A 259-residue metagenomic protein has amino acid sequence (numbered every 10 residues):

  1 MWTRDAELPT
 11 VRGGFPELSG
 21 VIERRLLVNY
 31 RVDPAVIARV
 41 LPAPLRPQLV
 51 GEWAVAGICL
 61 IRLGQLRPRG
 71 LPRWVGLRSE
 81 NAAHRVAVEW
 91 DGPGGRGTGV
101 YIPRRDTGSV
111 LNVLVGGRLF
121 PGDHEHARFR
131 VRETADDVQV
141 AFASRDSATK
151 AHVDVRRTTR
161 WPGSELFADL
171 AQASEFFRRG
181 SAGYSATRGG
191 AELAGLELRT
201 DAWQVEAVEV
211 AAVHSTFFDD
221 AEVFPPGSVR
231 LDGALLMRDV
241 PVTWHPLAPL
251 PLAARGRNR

Functional and structural regions predicted by a protein language model:
M1-G20: N-terminal, Lys/Arg- and Ser/Thr-rich interaction peptides
W2, L63, R67-P68, R96-G97 (+1 more regions): N-terminal intrinsically disordered, cationic/polar leader segments that include organellar targeting peptides
E7-L8, G13, G70-W74, R78 (+2 more regions): Active-site-adjacent core segments of small-molecule enzymes
E7-T10, I58, V213: Short, flexible segments with low predicted structural confidence
G14, L18, V32-H84: Glycine/small-residue-rich interface belts in oligomeric ring/scaffold proteins and their assembly partners
E23-R25, A83-R259: Internal, well-folded beta-alpha domain core
